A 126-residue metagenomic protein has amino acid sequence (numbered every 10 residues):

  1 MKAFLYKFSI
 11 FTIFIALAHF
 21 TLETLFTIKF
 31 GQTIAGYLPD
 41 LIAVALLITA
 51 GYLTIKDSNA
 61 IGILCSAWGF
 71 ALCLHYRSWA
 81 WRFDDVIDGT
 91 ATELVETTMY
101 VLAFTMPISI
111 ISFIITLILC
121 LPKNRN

Functional and structural regions predicted by a protein language model:
M1-A16, I115-N126: Cytosolic juxtamembrane helix and N-cap/initiation of the first transmembrane helix
F14-E23, W68-A80: Aromatic-anchored segments of alpha-helical transmembrane domains
T24, I48-G51: Alpha-helical transmembrane segments of multipass membrane proteins
T24-P39, Y76-F104: Interfacial non-cytosolic loop connecting adjacent transmembrane helices
F26-F30, L53-T54, R82-D85, T116-N126: Perimembrane helix-loop junctions in membrane proteins
Y37-T49: Generic alpha-helical transmembrane segments
A50-S78: Loop-to-transmembrane helix junctions at the membrane interface
A91-N124: Alpha-helical membrane-associated segments of multi-pass integral membrane proteins
